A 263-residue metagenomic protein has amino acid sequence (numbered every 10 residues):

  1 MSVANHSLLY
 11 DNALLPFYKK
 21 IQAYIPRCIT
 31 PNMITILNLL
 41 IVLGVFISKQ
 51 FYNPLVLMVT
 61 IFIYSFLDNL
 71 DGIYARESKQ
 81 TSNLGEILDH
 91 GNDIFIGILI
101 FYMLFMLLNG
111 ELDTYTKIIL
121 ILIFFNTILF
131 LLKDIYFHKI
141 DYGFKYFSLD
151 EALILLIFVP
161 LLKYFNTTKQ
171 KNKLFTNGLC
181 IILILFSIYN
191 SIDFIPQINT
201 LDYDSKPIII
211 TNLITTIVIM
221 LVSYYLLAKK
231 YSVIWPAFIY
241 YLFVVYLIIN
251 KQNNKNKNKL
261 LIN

Functional and structural regions predicted by a protein language model:
M1-Q22, F137-N263: C-terminal membrane-associated helical module and adjoining short loops/tails
S7, I34, T60-I61, D89: Alpha-helical transmembrane segments of multi-pass integral membrane proteins
R27-I36: Membrane-interface helix starts
T35-L84, L99-L104, T116-T127, C180-L183: Membrane-embedded alpha-helical segments that form the functional core of polytopic membrane enzymes, especially those
F46-L57, I100-L120, P160-T176, Y224-I234: Helix-coil boundary and interhelical linker segments in multi-pass alpha-helical membrane proteins
D71, A75, K79-N92, D141-F147: Juxtamembrane helix-capping/reentrant segments at transmembrane boundaries
G85-F101, S148-L155: Alpha-helical transmembrane segments that form the membrane-embedded catalytic/substrate-binding core of multi-pass
L131-I135: Transmembrane-helix bundle segments that line or gate the permeation/cavity pathway in multi-pass membrane proteins
